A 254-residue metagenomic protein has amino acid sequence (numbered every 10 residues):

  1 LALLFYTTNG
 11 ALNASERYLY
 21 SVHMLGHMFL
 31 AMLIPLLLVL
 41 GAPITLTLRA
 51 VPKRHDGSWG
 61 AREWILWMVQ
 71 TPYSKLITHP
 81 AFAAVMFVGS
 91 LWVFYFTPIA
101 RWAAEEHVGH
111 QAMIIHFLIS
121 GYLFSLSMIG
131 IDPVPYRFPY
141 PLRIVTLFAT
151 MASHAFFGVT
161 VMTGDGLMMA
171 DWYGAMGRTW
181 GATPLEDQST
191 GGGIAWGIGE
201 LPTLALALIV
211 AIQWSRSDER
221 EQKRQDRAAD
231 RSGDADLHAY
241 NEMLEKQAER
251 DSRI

Functional and structural regions predicted by a protein language model:
L1-I254: Alpha-helical membrane segments of multi-pass proteins
